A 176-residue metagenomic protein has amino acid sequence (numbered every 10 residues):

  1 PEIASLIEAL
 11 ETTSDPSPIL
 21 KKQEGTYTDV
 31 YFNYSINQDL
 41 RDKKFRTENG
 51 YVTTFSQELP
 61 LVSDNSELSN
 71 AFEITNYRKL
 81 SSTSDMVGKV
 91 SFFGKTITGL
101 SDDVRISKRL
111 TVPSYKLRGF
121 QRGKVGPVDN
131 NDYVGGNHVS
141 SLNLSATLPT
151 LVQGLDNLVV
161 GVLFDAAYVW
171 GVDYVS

Functional and structural regions predicted by a protein language model:
E2-L158, V162-D173: C-terminal outer-membrane beta-barrel translocator/porin domains of Gram-negative envelope proteins and their
